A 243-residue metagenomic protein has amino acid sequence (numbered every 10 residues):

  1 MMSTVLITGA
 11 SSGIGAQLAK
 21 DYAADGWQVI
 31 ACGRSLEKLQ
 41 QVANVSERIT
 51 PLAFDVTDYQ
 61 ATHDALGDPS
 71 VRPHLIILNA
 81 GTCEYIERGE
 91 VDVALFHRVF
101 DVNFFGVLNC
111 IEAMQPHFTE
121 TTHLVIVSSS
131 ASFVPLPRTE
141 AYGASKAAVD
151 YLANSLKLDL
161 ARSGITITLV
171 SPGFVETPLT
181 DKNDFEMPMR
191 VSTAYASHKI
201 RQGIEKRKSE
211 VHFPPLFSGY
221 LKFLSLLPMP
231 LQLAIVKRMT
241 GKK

Functional and structural regions predicted by a protein language model:
S11-S12: Conserved glycine-rich cofactor-binding loop
D25-Q40: Conserved glycine-rich Rossmann-like NAD(P)H-binding loop of the short-chain dehydrogenase/reductase
N79-E84: Conserved NAD(P)H cofactor-binding loop of Rossmann-fold oxidoreductase domains
E87-R88, D92-R98: Substrate-binding pocket helix/loop in short-chain dehydrogenase/reductase
I111, S145: Active-site helix of classical SDR
S129: Residue(s) in the substrate-gating loop at a strand-loop-helix junction that position the organic substrate next
L169, F185-Y220: C-terminal helical subdomain
